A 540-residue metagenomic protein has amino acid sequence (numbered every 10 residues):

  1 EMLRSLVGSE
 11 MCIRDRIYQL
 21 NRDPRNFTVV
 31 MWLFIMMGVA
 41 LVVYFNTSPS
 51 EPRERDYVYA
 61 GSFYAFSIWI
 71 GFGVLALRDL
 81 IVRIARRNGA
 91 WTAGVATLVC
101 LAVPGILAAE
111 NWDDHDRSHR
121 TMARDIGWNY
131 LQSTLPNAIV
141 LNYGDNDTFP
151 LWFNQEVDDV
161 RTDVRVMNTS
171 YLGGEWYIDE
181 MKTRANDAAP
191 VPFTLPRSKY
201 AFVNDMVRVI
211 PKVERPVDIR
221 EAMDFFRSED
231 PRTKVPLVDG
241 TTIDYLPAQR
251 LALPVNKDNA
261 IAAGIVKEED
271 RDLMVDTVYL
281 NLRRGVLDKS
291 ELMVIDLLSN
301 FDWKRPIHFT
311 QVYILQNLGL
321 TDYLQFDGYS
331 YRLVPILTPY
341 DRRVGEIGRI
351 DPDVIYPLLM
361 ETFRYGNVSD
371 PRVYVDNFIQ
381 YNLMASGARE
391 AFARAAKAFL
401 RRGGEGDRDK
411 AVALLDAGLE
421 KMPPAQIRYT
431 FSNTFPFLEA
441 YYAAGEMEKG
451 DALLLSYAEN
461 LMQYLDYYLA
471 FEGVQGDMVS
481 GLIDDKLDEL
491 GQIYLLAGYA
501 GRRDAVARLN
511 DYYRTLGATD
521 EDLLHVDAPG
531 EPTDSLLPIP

Functional and structural regions predicted by a protein language model:
E1-R4, S9-E10, R14-Y59, A65-N137 (+1 more regions): ER/secretory pathway lumenal C-terminal domains and tails of membrane proteins involved in glycoprotein biogenesis
F149: Residues that form or flank phosphate/diphosphate-binding pockets in enzymes that use nucleotide phosphates
